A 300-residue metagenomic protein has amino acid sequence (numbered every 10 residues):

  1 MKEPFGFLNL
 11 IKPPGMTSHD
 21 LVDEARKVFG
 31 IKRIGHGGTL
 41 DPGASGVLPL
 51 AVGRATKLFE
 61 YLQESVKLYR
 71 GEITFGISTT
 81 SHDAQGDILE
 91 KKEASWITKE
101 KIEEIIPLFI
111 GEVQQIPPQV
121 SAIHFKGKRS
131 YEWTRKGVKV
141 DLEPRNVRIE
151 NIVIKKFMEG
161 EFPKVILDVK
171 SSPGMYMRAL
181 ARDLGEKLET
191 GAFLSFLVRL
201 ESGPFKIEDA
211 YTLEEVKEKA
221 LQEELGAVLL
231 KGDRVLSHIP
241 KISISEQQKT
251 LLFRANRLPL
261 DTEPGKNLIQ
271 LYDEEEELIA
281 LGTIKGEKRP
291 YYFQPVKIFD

Functional and structural regions predicted by a protein language model:
M1-P13, T17-H36, L40, A44-V47 (+3 more regions): Accessory RNA 3′-end/elbow-binding domains used by RNA modification enzymes
L50: Phosphate-centric recognition/catalysis
G53-T56, S78: Short, charged/polar surface micro-motifs in flexible loops or helix N-caps
E60-F75, V140-I154: Structural signature of FAD isoalloxazine-binding scaffolds in flavoprotein oxidoreductases
Y61-Q114: Acidic, low-complexity central loop/insert segments
S121, F125-P144: Extended alpha-helical targeting/anchoring segments, especially N-terminal organellar/secretory targeting helices
A122, K164-I207: Pseudouridine synthase
E150-M158, T283-K285: Short amphipathic beta-strand and strand-loop transition segments with alternating hydrophobic
